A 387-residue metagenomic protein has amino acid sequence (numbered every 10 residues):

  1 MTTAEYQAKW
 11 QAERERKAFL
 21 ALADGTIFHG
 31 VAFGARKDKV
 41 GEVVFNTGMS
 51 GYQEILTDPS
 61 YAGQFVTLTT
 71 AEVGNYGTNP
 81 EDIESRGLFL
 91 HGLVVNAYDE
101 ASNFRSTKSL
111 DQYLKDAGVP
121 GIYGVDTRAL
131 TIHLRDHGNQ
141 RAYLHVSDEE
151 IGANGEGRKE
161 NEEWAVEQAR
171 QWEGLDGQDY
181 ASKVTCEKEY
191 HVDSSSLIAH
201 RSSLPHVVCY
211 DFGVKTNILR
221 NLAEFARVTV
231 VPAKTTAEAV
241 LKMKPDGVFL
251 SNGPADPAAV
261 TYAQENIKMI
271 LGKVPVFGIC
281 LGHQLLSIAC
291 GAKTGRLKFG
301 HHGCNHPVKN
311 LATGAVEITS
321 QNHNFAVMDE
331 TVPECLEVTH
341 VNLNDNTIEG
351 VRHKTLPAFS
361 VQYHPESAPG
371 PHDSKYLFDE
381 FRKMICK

Functional and structural regions predicted by a protein language model:
T2-M243, P257, A368, E380-K387: RNA-binding accessory domains that recognize and position tRNA/RNA substrates
A32-F33, T70, Q321, R352 (+1 more regions): Short clusters of small/polar residues that mark proteolytic maturation junctions
P120, H206, P275-F277, K293 (+1 more regions): Proline-centered loop/turn at the N-terminus of a beta-strand
D126, C280, H323, H364: Active-site glycine-centered loops adjacent to acidic/histidine catalytic or metal-binding residues that shape
H206-D211, T319-S320, F359-Y363: Active-site-proximal beta-strand elements of phosphoester/diester hydrolases
K242, D246-G247, N252-I318, A326 (+2 more regions): Cysteine-nucleophile active-site neighborhood
G314-L356: Catalytic beta-strand/loop cores that center a nucleophilic Ser/Cys/Thr and support acyl-enzyme chemistry
G350-K387: A glycine-centered loop/beta-turn motif at secondary-structure junctions
